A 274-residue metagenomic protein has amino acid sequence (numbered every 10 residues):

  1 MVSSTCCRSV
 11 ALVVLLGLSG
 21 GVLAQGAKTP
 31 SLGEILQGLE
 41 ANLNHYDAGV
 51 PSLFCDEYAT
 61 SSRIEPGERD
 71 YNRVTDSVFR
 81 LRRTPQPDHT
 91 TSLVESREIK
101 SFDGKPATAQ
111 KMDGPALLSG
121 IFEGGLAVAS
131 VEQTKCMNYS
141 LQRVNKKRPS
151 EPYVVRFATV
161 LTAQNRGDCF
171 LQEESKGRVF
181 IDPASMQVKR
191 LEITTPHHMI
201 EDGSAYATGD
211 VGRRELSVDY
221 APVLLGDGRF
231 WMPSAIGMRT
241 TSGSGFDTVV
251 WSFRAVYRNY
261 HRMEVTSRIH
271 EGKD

Functional and structural regions predicted by a protein language model:
M1-A11: Bacterial N-terminal signal peptides that target proteins for export
S19-G21: N-terminal signal peptide c-region/cleavage motif recognized by signal peptidases
Q25-K176, P183-K189, T194-D274: Structured extracytoplasmic
